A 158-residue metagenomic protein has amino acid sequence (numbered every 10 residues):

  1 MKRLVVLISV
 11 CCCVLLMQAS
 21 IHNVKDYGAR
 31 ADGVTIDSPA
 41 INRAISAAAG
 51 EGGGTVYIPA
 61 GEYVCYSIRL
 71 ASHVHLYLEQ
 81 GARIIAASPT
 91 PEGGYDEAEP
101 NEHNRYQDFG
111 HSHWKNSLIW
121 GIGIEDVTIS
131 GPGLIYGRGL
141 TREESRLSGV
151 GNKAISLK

Functional and structural regions predicted by a protein language model:
M1-L4: Positively charged n-region of N-terminal signal peptides that target proteins for export
V6-L15: Bacterial N-terminal signal peptides
M17-K158: Extracellular/periplasmic carbohydrate-active domains that bind, remodel, or depolymerize complex polysaccharides
